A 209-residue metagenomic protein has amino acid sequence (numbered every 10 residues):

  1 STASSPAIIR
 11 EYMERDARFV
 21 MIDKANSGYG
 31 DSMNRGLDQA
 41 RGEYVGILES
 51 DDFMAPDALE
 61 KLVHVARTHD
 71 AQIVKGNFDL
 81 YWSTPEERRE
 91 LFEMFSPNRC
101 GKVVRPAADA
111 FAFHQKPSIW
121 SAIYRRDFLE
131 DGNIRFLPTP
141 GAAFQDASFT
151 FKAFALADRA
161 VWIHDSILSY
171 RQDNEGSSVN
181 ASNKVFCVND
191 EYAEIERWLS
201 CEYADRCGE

Functional and structural regions predicted by a protein language model:
S1, V20-A25, E49-S50: Short beta-strand/loop segment that forms part of the nucleotide-sugar
S1-I8: A conserved acidic beta->alpha catalytic loop
R10-D16: Short, conserved SAM-binding/catalytic segment of Class I S-adenosyl-L-methionine-dependent methyltransferases
R18-V20, A71: Short, conserved active-site loop motifs that form the nucleotide-linked donor/cofactor pocket
K24-A40: Glycine-rich, basic loop-to-helix element that forms the pyrophosphate-binding segment of sugar-nucleotide handling
Y29, M33, S50-I163, L168-V185: Donor-binding/catalytic cores of nucleotide-activated saccharide and glycerol-phosphate transferases/polymerases
V45: Short aromatic/hydrophobic "clamp" motif used to bind/position activated sugar donors
D190-E209: C-terminal, non-catalytic tails of nucleotide-sugar-dependent glycosyltransferases
